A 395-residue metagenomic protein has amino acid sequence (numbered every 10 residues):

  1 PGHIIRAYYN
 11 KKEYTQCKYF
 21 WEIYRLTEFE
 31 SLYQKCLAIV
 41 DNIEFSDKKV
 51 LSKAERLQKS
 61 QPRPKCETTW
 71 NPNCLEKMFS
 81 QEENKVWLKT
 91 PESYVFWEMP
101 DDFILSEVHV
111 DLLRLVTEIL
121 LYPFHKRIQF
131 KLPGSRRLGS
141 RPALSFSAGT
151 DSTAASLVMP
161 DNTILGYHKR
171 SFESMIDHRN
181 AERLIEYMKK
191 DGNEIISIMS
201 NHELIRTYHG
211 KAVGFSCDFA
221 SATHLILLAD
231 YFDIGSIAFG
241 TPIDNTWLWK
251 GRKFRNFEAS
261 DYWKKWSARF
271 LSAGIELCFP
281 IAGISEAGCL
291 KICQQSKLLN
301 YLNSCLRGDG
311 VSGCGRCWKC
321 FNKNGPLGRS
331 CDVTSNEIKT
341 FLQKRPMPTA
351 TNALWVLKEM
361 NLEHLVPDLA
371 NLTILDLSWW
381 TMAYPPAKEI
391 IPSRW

Functional and structural regions predicted by a protein language model:
P1, T27-L37: Boundary/linker segments of alpha-helical solenoid repeat arrays
Y8, K35-E76, E83-S93, D111 (+4 more regions): Nucleotide-activated chemistry modules centered on ATP-dependent adenylation/adenylyltransferase
F20-W21: Inward-facing hydrophobic residues that define packing positions of alpha-helical scaffold repeats
V95-I104: Beta-strand/loop nucleic-acid-binding surfaces
